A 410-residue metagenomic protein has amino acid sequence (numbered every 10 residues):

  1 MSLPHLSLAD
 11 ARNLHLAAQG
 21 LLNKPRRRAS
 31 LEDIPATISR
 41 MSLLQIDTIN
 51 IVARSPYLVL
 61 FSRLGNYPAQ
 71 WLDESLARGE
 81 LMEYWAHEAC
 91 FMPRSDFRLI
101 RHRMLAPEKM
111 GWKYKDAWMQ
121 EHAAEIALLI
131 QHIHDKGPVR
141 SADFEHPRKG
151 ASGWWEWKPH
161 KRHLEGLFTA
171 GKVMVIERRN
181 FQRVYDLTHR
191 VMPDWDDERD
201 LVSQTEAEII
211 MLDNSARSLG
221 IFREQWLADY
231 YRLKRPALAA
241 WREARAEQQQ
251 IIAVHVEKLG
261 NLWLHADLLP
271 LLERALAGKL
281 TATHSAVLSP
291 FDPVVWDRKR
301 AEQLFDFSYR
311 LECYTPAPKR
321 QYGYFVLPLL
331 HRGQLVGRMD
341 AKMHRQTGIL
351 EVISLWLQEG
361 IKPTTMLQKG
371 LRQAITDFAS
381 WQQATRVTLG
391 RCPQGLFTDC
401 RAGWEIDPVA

Functional and structural regions predicted by a protein language model:
M1-V295, R300, L304-L311, T315-Q321 (+2 more regions): Long, low-complexity intrinsically disordered regions
